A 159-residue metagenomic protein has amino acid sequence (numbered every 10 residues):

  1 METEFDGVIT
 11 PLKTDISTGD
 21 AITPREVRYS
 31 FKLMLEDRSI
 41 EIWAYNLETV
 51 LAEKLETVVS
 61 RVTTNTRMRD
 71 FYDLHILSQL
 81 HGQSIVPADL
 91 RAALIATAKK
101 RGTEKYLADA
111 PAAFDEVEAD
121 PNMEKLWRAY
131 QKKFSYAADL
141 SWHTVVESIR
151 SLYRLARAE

Functional and structural regions predicted by a protein language model:
M1-E159: Structured mid-to-C-terminal alpha-helical surface segments
